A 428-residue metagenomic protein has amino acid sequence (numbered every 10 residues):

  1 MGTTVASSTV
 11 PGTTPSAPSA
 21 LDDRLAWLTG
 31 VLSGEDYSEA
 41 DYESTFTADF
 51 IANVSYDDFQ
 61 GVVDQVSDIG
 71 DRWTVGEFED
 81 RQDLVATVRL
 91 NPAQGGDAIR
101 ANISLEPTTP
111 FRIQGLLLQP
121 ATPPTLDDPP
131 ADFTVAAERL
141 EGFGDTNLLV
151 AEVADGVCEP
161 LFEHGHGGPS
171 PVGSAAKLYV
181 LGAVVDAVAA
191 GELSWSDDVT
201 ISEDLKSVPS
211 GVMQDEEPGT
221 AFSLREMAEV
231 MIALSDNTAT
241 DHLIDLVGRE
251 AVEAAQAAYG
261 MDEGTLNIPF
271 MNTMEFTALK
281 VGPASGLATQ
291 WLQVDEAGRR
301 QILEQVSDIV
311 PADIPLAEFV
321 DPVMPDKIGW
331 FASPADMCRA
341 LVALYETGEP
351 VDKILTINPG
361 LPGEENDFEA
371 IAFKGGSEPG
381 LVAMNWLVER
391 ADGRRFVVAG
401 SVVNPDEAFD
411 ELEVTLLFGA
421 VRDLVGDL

Functional and structural regions predicted by a protein language model:
G2-G34, P120-L126: Short, low-complexity N-terminal intrinsically disordered segments enriched in polar/charged residues
R24, L28, S38, S55-V62 (+10 more regions): Stable alpha-helical elements in mature extracytoplasmic
D36-R81: Short solvent-exposed beta->alpha transition segments
A86-Q94, F373-G375: Short beta-strand segments that buttress and anchor functional surface loops
G95-N102, G380-M384: Short, surface-exposed coil-to-beta transition loops
E106-P107, G115, P120-G142, A317-L428: Structured C-terminal helix/loop/strand segments within mature extracytoplasmic catalytic/sensor domains
P130-M271, F276: Active-site-adjacent loops and short helices of periplasmic peptidoglycan-processing enzymes
T240-D336: Mid-domain, small-residue-enriched loop/turn segments at the edges of structured enzyme/sensor domains
